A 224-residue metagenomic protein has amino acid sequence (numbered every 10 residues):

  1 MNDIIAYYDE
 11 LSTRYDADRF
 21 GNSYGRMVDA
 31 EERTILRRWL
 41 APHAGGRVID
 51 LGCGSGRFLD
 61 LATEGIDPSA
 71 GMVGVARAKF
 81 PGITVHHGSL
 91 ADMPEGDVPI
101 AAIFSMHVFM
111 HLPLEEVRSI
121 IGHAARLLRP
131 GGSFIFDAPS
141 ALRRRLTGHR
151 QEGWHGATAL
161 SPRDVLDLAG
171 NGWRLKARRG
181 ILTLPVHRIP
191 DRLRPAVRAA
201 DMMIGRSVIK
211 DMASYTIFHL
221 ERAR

Functional and structural regions predicted by a protein language model:
M1-P42: Conserved class I S-adenosyl-L-methionine
I49, G54-D92: Class I SAM-dependent methyltransferase SAM/SAH-binding core
F104: A conserved beta-strand element that flanks and buttresses the S-adenosyl-L-methionine
H107-H111: Short catalytic micro-motifs in class I SAM-dependent methyltransferases
R118-P130: A short glycine-rich, Lys/Arg-flanked "PGG" loop and its adjoining helix->strand segment in the class I
G131-A138: Conserved beta-strand signature within the Rossmann-like core of class I S-adenosyl-L-methionine
G148-D164: Acceptor-substrate binding/catalytic loop of class I
A177-R224: A C-terminal cap/extension of S-adenosyl-L-methionine-dependent methyltransferases that defines the acceptor-substrate
